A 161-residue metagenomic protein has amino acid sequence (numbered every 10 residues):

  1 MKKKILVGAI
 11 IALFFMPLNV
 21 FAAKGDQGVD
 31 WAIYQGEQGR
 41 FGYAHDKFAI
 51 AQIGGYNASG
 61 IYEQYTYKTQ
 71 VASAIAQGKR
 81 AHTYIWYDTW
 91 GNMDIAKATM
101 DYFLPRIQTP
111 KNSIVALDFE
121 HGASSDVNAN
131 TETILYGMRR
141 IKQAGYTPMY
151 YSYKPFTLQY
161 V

Functional and structural regions predicted by a protein language model:
K2-A22: Sec-dependent N-terminal signal peptides of Gram-positive bacterial secreted proteins and lipoproteins
A12-F15, A98-T99, S152: Short amphipathic alpha-helical surface micro-motifs
P17, F41, M93, F156-L158: Generic alpha-helix signal with a bias toward terminal, lower-confidence helices and secondary-structure junctions
A23-Y146: Substrate-binding cleft of extracellular glycoside hydrolase catalytic domains
G60, Q159-V161: Generic domain-boundary/flexible-linker signal
A144-Q159: Aromatic-lined carbohydrate-recognition surfaces of secreted/lumenal glycan-active proteins
